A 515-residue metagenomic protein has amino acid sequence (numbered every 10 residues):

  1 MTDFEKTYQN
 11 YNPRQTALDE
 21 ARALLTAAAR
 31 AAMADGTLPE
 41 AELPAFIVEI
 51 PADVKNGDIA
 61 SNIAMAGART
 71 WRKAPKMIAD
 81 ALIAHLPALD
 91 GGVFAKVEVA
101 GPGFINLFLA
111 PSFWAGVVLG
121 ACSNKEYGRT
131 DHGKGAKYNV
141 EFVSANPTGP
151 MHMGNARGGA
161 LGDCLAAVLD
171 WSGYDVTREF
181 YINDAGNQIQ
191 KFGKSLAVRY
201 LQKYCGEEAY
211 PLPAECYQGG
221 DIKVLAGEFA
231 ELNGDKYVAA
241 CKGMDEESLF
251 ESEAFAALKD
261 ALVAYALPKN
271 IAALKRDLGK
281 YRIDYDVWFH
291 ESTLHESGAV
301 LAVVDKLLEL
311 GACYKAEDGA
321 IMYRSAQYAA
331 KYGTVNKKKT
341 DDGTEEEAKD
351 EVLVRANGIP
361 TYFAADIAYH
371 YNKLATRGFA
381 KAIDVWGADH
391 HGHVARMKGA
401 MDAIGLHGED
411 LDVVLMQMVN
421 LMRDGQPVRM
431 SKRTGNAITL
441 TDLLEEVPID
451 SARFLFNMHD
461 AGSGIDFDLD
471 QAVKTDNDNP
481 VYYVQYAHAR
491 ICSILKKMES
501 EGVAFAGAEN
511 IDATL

Functional and structural regions predicted by a protein language model:
T2-A115, N124, R129-L515: Non-catalytic interaction-recognition regions
A121: His/Asp/Glu-rich metal-coordinating catalytic cores of metallo-dependent phosphodiesterases/hydrolases acting on
